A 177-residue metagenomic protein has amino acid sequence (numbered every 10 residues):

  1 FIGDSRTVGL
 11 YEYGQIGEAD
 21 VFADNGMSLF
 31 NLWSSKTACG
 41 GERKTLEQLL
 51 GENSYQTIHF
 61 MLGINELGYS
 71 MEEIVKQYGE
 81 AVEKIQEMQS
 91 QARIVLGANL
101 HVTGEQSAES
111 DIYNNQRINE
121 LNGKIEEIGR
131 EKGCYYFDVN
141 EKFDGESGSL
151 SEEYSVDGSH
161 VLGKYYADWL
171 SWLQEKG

Functional and structural regions predicted by a protein language model:
F1-Q77: Conserved SGNH/GDSL esterase-like catalytic core that processes O-acyl groups on lipids and polysaccharides
F22-N25, G97, F137-K142: Conserved beta-strand termini and adjacent loop/short-helix elements that scaffold enzyme active sites in alpha/beta
L32-K36, I64-E73, I85, E109-N115 (+1 more regions): Second-shell loop/turn segments in exported
L50, I85-E87, G129: N-terminal cationic-hydrophobic initiation segments that often serve targeting/anchoring roles
M61, G97-A98: Alpha/beta-hydrolase-fold catalytic nucleophile elbow
Y78-V82, N122: Generic structural signal for well-ordered alpha-helices, preferentially at hydrophobic/aromatic core positions
Q89-R93: A short helix->loop->beta-strand "cap" motif at the edges of active sites that frequently abuts
V102-G177: Catalytic His-Asp segment of secreted/periplasmic serine-dependent ester chemistry enzymes
